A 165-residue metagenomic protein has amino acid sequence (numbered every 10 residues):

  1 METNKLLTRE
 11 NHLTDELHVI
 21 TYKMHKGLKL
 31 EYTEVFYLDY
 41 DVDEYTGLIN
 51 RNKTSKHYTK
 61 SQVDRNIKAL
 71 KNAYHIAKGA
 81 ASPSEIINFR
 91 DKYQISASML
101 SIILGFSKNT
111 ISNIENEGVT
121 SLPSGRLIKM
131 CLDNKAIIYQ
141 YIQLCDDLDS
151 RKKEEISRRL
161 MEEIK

Functional and structural regions predicted by a protein language model:
E2-K78, A136-K153: N-terminal flexible/basic segments that precede or flank functional cores
K78-Q94: Short, amphipathic alpha-helical "recognition" segments used to contact nucleic acids or chromatin
F89, A97-I102, I111: Short alpha-helical "recognition helix" segments of helix-turn-helix
G105-T120: Recognition helix of helix-turn-helix/homeodomain-like DNA-binding domains that insert into the DNA major groove
L122-Y141: DNA major-groove recognition helix of helix-turn-helix/homeodomain DNA-binding modules
I156-S157: Polar low-complexity intrinsically disordered regions
E162-K165: Short acidic DE-rich linear segments
